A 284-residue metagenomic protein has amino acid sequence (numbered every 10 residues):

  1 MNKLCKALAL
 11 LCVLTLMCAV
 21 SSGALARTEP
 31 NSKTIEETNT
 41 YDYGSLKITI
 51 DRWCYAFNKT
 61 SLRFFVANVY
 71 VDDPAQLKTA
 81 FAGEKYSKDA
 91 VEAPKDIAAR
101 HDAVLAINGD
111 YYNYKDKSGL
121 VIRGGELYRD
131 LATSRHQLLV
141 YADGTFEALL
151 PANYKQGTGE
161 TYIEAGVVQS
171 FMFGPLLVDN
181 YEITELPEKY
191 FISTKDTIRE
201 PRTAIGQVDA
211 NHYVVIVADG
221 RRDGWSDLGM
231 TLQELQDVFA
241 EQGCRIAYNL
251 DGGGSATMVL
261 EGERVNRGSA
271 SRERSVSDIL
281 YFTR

Functional and structural regions predicted by a protein language model:
L4-L25: Sec-dependent N-terminal signal peptides of Gram-positive bacterial secreted proteins and lipoproteins
S21-Q137, T145-L149: Zymogen propeptides
E37, Y43, Y112-D196: Active-site-adjacent helix-turn-beta-strand microarchitecture at beta-sheet edges that either contains or buttresses
D72-P74, Y112, T145, N153 (+3 more regions): Short, glycine-/Ser/Thr-/acidic-enriched flexible segments
F81-S87, A152-Q156, A218-R222: Short, solvent-exposed aromatic-acidic interface loops
S87-A90, G157-I163, D196, G224-M230: A short, polar/proline- and glycine-enriched secondary-structure boundary/capping micro-motif
D116-T133, L139-V140, Y190-I246, S255-R284: Conserved, well-ordered active-site substructure
